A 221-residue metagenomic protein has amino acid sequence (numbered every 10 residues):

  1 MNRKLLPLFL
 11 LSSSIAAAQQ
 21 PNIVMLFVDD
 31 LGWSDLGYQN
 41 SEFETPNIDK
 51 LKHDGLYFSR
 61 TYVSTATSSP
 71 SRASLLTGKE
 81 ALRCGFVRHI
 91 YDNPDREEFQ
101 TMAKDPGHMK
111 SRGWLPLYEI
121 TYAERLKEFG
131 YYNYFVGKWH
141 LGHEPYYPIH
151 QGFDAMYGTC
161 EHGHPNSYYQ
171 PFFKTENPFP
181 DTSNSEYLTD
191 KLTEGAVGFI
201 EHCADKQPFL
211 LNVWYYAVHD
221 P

Functional and structural regions predicted by a protein language model:
M1-K4, M109: Positively charged n-region of N-terminal signal peptides that target proteins for export
K4-S14: Sec-dependent N-terminal signal peptides
A17-P221: Formylglycine-dependent sulfatase
